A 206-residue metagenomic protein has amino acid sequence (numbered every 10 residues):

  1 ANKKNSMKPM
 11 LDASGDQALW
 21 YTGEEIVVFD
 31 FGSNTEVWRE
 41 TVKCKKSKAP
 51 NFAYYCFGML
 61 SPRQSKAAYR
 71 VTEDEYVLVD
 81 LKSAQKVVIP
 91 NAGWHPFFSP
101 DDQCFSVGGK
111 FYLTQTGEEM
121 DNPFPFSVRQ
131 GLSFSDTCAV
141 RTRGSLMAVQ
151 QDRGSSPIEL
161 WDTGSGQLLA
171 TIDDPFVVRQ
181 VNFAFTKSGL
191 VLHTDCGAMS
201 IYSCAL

Functional and structural regions predicted by a protein language model:
A1, S6-P9, S14-E24, D30-F31: A generic tandem-repeat structural signature
A1-N2, I26-K48, E73-P90, G109-Q130 (+2 more regions): Surface-exposed loop/turn elements that mediate protein-protein interactions on large endomembrane-trafficking
K3-A13, K45-L60, P90-D101, F126-V140 (+1 more regions): Repeated scaffold domains used in trafficking and secretory/extracellular systems, primarily beta-propellers
S14-D16, R63-S65, D101-Q103, G144-S145 (+1 more regions): Short coil/turn segments that connect the beta-strands within blades of beta-propeller domains
L19, A68, S106, L146-V149 (+1 more regions): Structural core positions within WD40/WD-like beta-propeller blades
I26, G58-L60, R70: Plant-skewed but cross-kingdom recognition/interaction modules and surfaces
R153-S155, G197-A198: Short glycine/acidic-enriched loop and turn motifs that connect beta-strands
V178-L206: Blade-level signature of beta-propeller repeat domains, shared across WD40, Kelch, NHL, RCC1 and BNR/Asp-box propellers
